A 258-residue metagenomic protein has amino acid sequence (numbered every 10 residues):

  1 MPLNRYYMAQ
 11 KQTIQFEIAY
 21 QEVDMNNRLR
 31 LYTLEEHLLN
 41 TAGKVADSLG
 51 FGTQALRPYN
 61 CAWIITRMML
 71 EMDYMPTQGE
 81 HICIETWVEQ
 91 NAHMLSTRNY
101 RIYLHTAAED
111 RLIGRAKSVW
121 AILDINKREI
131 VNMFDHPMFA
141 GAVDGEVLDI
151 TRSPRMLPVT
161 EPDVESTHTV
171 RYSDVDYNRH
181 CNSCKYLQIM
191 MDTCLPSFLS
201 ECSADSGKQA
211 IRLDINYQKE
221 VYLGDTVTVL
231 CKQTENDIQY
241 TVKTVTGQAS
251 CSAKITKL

Functional and structural regions predicted by a protein language model:
L3, A9-I14, M69-L157, V221-T226 (+1 more regions): HotDog/MaoC-like acyl-thioester-processing domains
L3-I65, I113-K117, A121-Q209: Hot-dog-fold acyl-thioester-processing enzymes
Y20, Y100-Y103, Y172, Y186 (+2 more regions): Aromatic side chains
N60-M75, K208-E220: Small beta-barrel nucleic-acid-binding modules, principally OB-folds
H180-L258: Structured core of small recognition/catalytic domains
